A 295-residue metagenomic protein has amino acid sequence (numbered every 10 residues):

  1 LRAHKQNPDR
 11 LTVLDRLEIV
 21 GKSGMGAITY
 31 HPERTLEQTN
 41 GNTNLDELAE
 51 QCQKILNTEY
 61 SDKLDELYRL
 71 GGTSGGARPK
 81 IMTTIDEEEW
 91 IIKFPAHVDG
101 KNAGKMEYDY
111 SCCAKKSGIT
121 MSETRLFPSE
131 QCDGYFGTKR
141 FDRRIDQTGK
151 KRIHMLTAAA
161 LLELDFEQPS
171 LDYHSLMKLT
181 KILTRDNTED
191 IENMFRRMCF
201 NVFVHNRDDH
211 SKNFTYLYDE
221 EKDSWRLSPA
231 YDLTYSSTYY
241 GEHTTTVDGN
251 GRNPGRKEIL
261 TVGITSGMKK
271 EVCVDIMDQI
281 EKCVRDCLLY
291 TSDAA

Functional and structural regions predicted by a protein language model:
L1-S211, T215-S292: Phosphate/dinucleotide-binding and metal-coordinating scaffold of catalytic cores in nucleotide-dependent enzymes
